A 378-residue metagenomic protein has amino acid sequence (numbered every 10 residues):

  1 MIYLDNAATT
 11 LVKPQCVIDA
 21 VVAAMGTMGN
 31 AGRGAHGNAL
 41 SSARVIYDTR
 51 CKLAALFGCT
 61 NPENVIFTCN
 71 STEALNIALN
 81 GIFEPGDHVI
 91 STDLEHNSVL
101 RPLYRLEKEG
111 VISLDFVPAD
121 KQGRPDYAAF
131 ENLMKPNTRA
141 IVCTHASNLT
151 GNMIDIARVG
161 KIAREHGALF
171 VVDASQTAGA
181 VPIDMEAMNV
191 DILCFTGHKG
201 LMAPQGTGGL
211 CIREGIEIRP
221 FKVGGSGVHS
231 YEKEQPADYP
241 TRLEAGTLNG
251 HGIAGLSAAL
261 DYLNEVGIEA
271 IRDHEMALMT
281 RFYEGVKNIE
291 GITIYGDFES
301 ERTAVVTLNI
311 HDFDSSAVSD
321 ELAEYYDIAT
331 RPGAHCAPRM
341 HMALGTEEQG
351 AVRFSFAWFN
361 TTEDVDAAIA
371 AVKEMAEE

Functional and structural regions predicted by a protein language model:
M1-E378: Pyridoxal 5′-phosphate
